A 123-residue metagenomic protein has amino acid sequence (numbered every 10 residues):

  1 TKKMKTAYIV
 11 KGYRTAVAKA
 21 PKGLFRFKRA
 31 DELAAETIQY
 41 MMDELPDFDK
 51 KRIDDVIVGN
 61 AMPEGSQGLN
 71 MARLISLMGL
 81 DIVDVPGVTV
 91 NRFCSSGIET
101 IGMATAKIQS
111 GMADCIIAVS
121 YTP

Functional and structural regions predicted by a protein language model:
K2-S76: Conserved active-site "lid/cap" helical segment
A7-I9, D114-A118: Short glycine-aspartate micro-motif
K28, N60-C115: Conserved catalytic cysteine-centered active-site region of acyl-thioester-dependent Claisen-condensing enzymes
D54, P86-G87, V119: Short loop/turn and capping residues at structural boundaries
T122-P123: Conserved small/polar residues in nucleotide/adenosyl-binding loops
